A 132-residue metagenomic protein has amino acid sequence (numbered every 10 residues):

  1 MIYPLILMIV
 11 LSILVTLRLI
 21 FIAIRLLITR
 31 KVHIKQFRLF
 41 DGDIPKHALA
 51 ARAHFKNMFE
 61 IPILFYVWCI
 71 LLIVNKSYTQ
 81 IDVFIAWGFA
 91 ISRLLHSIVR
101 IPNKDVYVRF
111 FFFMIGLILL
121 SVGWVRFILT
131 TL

Functional and structural regions predicted by a protein language model:
M1-R18: Alpha-helical transmembrane segments
L7, I85-G88, F112-I115: Physicochemical signature of membrane-embedded alpha-helices that form the seven-helix bundle of GPCRs, emphasizing
I22-R52: Cytosolic, membrane-interface loops and tails of multi-pass inner-membrane proteins
K56-L71: Core segments of transmembrane alpha-helices that mediate helix-helix packing or line hydrophobic substrate/ligand
V67-F89: Short alpha-helical packing/oligomerization segments
I70-L71, L94-I98, I128: Alpha-helical transmembrane segments of multipass membrane proteins
L95-L119: Interfacial loop-to-transmembrane junctions
G123-L132: Juxtamembrane boundary at the C-terminal end of a transmembrane helix
